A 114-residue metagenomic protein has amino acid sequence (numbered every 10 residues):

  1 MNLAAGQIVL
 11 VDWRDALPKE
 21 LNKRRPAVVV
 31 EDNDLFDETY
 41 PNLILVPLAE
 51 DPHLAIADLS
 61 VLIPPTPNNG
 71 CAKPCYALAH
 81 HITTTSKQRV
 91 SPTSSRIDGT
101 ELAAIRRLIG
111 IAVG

Functional and structural regions predicted by a protein language model:
M1, T66-G114: C-terminal terminal-subdomain/extension
R14-P18: Short, charged beta-turn/beta-strand-edge "cap" motif at the junction between a beta-strand and an adjacent loop
E20-R24, V28-P65: Compact nucleic-acid interaction/catalytic patches
